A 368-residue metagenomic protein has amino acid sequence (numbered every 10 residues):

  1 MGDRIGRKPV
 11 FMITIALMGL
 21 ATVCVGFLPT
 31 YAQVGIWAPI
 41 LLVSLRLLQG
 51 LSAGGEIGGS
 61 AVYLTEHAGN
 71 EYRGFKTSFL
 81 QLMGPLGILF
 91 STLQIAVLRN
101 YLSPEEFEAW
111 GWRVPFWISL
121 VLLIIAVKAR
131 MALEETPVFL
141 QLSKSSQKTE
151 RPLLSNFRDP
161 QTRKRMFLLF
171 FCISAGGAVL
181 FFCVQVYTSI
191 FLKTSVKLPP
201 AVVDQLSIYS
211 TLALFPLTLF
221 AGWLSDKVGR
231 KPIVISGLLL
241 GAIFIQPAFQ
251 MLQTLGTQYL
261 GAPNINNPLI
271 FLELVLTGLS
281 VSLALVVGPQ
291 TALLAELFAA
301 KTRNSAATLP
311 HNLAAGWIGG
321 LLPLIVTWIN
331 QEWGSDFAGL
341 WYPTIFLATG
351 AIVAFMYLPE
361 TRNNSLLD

Functional and structural regions predicted by a protein language model:
R4-I15, K227-L238: Cytoplasmic membrane-interface "Motif A"-like loop-to-helix N-cap segments of 12-TM Major Facilitator Superfamily
A16-G35, L239-N264: C-terminal ends and interior cores of transmembrane alpha-helices in multi-pass membrane transporters/permeases
V34-G54, L260-L285: Hydrophobic core of transmembrane alpha-helices in multi-pass small-molecule transporters, especially MFS/SLC-type
F75-R99, L122, P310-L322: Glycine-rich segments within core transmembrane alpha-helices of 12-TM secondary carriers
G84-R130: Helix-loop-helix hairpin linking two adjacent transmembrane segments in secondary transporters
M131-P152, N364-D368: Flexible cytoplasmic inter-helical loops of multi-pass small-molecule transporters
T162-L214, I318-P323: Extracytoplasmic gate region of multi-pass secondary transporters
K301-W333: A late C-terminal transmembrane helix in Major Facilitator Superfamily
